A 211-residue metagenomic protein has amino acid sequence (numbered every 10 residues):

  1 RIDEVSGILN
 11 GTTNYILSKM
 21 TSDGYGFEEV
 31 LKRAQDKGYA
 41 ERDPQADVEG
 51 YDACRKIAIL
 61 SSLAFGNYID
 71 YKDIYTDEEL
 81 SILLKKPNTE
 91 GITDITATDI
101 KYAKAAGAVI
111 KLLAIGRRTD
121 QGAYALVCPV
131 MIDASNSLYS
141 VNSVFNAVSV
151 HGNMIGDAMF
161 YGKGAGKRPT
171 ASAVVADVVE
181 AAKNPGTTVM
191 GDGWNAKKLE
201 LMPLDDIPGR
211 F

Functional and structural regions predicted by a protein language model:
R1-S18: A contiguous active-site-proximal alpha/beta segment in oxidoreductase catalytic domains
E4, I16, K111-L112, L126 (+2 more regions): Structured core elements
L17-T21, G162, S172: Short acidic, glycine/serine/threonine-rich loops at helix termini
M20, V30-S140, F145: Substrate-binding/catalytic subdomain of NAD(P)-dependent oxidoreductase enzymes
G122-Y124, F145-A147, I155, P208-F211: Active-site lining segments that contact anionic ligands and/or coordinate catalytic metals
G156-A158, G162-R168: Glycine-rich phosphate/pyrophosphate-binding beta-alpha loops
A173, V178-F211: A conserved regulatory-domain signal marking ACT and ACT-like small-molecule sensing domains and adjacent regulatory
